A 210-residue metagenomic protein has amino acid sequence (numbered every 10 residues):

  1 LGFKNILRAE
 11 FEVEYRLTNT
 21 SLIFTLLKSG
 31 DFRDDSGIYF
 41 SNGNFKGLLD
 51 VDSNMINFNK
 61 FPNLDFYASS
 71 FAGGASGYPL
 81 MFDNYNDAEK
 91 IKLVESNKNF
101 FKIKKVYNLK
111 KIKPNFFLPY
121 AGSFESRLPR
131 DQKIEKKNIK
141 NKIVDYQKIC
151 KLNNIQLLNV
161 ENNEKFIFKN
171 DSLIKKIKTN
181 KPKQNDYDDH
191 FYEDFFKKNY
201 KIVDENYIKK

Functional and structural regions predicted by a protein language model:
L1-F45, I56, D65, L109 (+1 more regions): Binuclear metal-dependent hydrolase catalytic cores
L1-G2, K105-L109, P114, D188-D194: N-terminal short leaders/motifs
A9-L80, E164-I208: Core dinuclear metal-dependent hydrolase active-site scaffold
F58-K151: Cap/insert and terminal regions of metallo-dependent hydrolase folds
S96-N97, F124, N159-E164, L173-I177: A conserved mid-domain beta-alpha-beta active-site/ligand-binding segment of alpha/beta enzyme cores
